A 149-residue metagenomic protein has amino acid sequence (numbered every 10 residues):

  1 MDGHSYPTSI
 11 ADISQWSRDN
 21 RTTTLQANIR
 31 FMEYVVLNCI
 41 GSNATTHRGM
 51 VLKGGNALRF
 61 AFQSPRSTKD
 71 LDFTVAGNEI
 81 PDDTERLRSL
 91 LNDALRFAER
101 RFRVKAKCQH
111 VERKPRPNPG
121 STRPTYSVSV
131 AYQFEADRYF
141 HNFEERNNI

Functional and structural regions predicted by a protein language model:
M1-I149: Compositionally biased terminal segments of proteins
